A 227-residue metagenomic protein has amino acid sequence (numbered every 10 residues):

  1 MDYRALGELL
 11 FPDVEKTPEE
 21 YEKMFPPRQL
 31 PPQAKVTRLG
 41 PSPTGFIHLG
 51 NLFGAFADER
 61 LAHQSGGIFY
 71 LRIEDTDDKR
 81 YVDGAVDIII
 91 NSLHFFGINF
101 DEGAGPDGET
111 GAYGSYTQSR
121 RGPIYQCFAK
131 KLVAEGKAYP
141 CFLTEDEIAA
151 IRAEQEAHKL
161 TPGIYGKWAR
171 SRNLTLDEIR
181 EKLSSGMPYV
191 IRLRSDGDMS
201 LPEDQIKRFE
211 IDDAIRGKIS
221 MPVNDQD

Functional and structural regions predicted by a protein language model:
D2-L160: N-terminal Rossmann-like or analogous alpha/beta NTP/dinucleotide-binding catalytic cores that position adenine
Y139-D227: Active-site cores that bind ATP or allylic diphosphates and position pyrophosphate for catalysis
